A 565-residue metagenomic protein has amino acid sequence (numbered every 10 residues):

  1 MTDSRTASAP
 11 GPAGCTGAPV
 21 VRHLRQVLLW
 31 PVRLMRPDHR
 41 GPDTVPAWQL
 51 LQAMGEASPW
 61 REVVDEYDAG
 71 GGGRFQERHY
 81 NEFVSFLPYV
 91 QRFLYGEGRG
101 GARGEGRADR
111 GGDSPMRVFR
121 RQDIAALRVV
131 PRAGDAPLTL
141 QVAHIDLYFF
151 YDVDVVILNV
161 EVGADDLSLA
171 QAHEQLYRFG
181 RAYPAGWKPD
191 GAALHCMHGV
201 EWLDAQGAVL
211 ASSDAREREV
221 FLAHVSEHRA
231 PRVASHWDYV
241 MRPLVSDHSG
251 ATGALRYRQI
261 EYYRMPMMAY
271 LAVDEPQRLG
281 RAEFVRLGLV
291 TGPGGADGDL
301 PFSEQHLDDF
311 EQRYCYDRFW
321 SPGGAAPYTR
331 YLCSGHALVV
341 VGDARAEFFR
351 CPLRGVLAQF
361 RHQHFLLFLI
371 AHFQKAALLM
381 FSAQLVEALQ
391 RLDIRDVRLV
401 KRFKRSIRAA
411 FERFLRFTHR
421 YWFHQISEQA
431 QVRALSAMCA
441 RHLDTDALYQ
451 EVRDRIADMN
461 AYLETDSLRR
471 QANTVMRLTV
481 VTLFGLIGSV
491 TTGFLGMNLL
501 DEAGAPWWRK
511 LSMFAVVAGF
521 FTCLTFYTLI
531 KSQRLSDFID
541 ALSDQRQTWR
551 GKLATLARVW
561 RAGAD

Functional and structural regions predicted by a protein language model:
M1-G292, Q545, W549-D565: N-terminal pre-transmembrane cytosolic regions of membrane proteins
T2-T16, D446-D565: Hydrophobic alpha-helical transmembrane segments and their immediately adjacent juxtamembrane loops
L51, F221, V225, S303-F310 (+7 more regions): Extended hydrophobic/Leu-rich segments
G134-T139, F310-E311, D317-W320, K401: A short linear-motif detector with a strong N-terminal bias
V156, L338-V339, F414: A broad, low-specificity signal marking well-ordered, structured residues that form hydrophobic/aromatic
A269-D393: N-terminal extramembrane/targeting module of integral membrane proteins
F360-D501: Membrane-associated alpha-helical segments
